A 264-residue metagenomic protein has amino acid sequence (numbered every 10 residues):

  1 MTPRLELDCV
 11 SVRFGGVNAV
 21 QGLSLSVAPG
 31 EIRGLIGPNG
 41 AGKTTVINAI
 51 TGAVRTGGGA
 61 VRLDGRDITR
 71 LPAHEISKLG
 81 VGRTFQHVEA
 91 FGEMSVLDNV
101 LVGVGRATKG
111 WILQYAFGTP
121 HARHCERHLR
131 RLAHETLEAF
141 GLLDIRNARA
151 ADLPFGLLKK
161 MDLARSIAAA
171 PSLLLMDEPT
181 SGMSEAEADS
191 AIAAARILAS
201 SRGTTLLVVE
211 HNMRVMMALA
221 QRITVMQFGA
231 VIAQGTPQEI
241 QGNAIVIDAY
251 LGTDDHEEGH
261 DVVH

Functional and structural regions predicted by a protein language model:
M1-H264: Glycine-rich phosphate-binding loops of nucleotide-dependent enzymes
